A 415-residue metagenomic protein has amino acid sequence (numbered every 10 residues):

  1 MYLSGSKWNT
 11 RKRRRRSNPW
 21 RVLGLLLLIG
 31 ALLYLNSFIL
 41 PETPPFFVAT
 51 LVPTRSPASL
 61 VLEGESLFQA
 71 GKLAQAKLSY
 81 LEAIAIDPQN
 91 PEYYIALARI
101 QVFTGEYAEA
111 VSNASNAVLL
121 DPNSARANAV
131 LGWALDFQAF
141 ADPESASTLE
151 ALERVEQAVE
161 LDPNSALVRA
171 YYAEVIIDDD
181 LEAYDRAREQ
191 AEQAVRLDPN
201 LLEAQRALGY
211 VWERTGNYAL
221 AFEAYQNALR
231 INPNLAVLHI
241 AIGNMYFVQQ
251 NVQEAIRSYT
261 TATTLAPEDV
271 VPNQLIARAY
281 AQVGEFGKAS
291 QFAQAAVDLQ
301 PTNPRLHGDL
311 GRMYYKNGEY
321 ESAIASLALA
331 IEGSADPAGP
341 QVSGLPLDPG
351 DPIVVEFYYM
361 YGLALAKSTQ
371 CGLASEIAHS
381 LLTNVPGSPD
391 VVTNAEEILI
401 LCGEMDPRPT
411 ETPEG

Functional and structural regions predicted by a protein language model:
M1-R55, A129, E153-P163, L167-Y171 (+2 more regions): Long, contiguous interaction/recruitment modules in multidomain scaffold/adaptor proteins
P45-V48, P340-G415: Terminal, low-structured helical/coil segments at or just beyond the last alpha-helical repeat
P53-E92, A96-E106, F140-A141, Y171 (+3 more regions): Alpha-helical segment of the N-proximal tetratricopeptide repeat
P57-A58, P91-E92, A125-A129, A166-L167 (+7 more regions): Helix-start (N-cap) detector for alpha-helical repeat units in TPR-like alpha-solenoids, especially tetratricopeptide
F68, I95, V102, D136 (+9 more regions): Position-specific recognition of the canonical hydrophobic site in helix A of tetratricopeptide repeat
G71-L78, T104-N116, A139-Q157, D179-Q193 (+5 more regions): Structural signature of tandem alpha-helical TPR/SEL1-like repeats, specifically the intra-repeat loop/turn
A96, V130, Y171-Y172, A207 (+7 more regions): Canonical tetratricopeptide repeat
